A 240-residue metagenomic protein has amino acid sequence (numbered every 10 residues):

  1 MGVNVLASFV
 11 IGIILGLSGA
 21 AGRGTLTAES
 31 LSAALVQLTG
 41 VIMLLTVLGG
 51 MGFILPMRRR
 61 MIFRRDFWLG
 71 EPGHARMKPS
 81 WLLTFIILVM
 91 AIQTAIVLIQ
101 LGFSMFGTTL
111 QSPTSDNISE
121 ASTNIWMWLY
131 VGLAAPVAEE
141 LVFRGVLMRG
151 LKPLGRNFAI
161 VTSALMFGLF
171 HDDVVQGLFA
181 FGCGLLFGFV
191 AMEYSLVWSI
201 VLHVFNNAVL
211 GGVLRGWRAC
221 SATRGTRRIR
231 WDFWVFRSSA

Functional and structural regions predicted by a protein language model:
M1-P79, Y194, F205, V209-A240: N-terminal, membrane-interfacial amphipathic/helix-forming hydrophobic leader that caps and precedes the first
M1-V5, F9, M43-L48, L82-V97 (+7 more regions): Alpha-helical transmembrane spans of integral membrane proteins, capturing the lipid-embedded, hydrophobic core of TM
I11-I14, I42, I54, I62 (+8 more regions): Weak global preference for isoleucine
A20-L35, W68-L141: Juxtamembrane helix-loop-helix connectors linking adjacent transmembrane helices in multi-pass membrane enzymes
I125-A240: Transmembrane helix-loop-helix hairpins at the membrane interface of multi-pass integral membrane proteins
